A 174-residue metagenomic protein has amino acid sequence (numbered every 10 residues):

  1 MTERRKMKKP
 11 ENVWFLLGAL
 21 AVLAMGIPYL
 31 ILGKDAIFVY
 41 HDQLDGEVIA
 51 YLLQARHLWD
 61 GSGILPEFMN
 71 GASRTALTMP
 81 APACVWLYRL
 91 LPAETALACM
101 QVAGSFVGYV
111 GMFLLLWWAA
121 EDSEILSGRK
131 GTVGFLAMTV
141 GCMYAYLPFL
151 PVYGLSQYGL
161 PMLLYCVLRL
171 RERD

Functional and structural regions predicted by a protein language model:
M1-L30, G131: Start-transfer (signal-anchor) and selected internal transmembrane alpha helices of multi-pass inner/ER membrane
M1-P10, A119-G128, R169-D174: Membrane-interface junctions at the ends of membrane-embedded or membrane-associated helices
K9, M79, M143-L147: Polar helix-capping/helix-linker motif
F15-L17, C99, G134-T139: Hydrophobic alpha-helical transmembrane segments
V22-M112, Y153-S156: Membrane-interface coil-to-helix junctions
L87-T95, A120-E124, Y146-L150, R171: Structural motif corresponding to the C-terminal cap of alpha-helices
F106-L115, R129-D174: Membrane-embedded helix bundles of polyisoprenyl
